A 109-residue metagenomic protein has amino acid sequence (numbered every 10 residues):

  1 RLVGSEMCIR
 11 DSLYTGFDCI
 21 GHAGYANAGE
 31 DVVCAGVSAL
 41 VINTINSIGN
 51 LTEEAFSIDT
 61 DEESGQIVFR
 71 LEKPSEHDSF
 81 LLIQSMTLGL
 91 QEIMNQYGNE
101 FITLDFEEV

Functional and structural regions predicted by a protein language model:
L2-I9: Short, small-residue-biased leader/transition segments that mark boundaries at the very start of proteins
R10-Y14, G21-A28, T52-F56, E92-D105: Solvent-exposed interaction patches of small proteins and small membrane subunits
H22-V33, K73-S75: A short glycine/serine-rich beta->alpha loop
A28-G49: Compact, glycine-rich, soluble single-domain proteins
T44-T60: Glycine-rich phosphate/pyrophosphate-binding loops and their adjacent beta-strand/loop elements at enzyme active sites
A55-E62, Q66-F69, T103-V109: Short, highly charged C-terminal tails/helix-capping segments
E72-E107: C-terminal structural segments of small proteins and small subunits
